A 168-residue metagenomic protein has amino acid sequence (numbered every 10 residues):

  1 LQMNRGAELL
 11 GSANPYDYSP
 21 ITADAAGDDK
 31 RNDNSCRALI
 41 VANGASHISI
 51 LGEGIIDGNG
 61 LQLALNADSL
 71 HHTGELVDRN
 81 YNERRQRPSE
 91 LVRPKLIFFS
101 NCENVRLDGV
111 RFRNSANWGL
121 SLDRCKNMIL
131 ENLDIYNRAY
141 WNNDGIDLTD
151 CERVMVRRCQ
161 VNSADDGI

Functional and structural regions predicted by a protein language model:
Q2-I168: Extracellular/periplasmic carbohydrate-active domains that bind, remodel, or depolymerize complex polysaccharides
